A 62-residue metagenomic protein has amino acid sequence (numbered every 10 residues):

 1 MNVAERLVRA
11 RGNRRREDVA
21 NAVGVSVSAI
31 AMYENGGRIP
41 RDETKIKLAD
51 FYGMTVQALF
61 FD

Functional and structural regions predicted by a protein language model:
N2, D18, G37, T55-A58: Conserved functional loop/turn residues at catalytic and ligand-binding sites
V3-A22: Short basic helix-loop element that most often maps to the first helix and adjoining turn of HTH DNA-binding modules
L7, V19-A20, I30-Y33, L59: Conserved hydrophobic/aromatic packing and binding residues within compact polymer-binding modules
N13, M32-G36, K47: Alpha-helical DNA-recognition elements
N13-R15, P40-E43: Residue-level signal for the short linker/turn that defines the boundary of a DNA-recognition helix
V25-P40: Recognition helix of helix-turn-helix/homeodomain-like DNA-binding domains that insert into the DNA major groove
E43-A58: DNA major-groove recognition helix of helix-turn-helix/homeodomain DNA-binding modules
D62: Short acidic/histidine-centered micro-motifs embedded in hydrophobic/aromatic stretches that mark compact functional
